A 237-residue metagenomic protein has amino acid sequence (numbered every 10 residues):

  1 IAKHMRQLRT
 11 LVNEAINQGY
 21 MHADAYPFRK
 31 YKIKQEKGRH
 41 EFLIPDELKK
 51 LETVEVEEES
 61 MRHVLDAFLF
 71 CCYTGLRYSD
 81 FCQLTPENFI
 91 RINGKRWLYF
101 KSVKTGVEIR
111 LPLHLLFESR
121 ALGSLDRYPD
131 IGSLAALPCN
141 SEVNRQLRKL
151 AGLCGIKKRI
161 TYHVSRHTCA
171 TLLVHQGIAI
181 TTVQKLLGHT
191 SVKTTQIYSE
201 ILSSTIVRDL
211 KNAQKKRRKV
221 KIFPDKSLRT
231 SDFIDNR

Functional and structural regions predicted by a protein language model:
I1-N13, E59-S60, L137-C139, R159-T161: N-terminal core-binding DNA-recognition domain of tyrosine site-specific recombinases/integrases
A2-R6, N17, M21-Y78: Basic, Lys/Arg- and aromatic-enriched nucleic-acid-binding interface segment
R29-K30, Q35, E41, E47 (+2 more regions): Conserved tyrosine-mediated DNA breakage-rejoining catalytic core shared by Y-recombinases
F42, S102-G106, L187, S191-N212: Catalytic-site neighborhood detector that most strongly recognizes the C-terminal catalytic loop/helix of tyrosine
V64, P138-S141, K157-G177: Short basic/aromatic active-site micro-motif
L69, Y73, S79-D80, K149 (+3 more regions): C-terminal catalytic core of tyrosine-transesterase DNA break-rejoin enzymes
H114-K157: Active-site/catalytic core of tyrosine-dependent DNA strand-transfer enzymes
A213-R237: C-terminal secondary-structure termini that scaffold catalytic or DNA-interacting sites
